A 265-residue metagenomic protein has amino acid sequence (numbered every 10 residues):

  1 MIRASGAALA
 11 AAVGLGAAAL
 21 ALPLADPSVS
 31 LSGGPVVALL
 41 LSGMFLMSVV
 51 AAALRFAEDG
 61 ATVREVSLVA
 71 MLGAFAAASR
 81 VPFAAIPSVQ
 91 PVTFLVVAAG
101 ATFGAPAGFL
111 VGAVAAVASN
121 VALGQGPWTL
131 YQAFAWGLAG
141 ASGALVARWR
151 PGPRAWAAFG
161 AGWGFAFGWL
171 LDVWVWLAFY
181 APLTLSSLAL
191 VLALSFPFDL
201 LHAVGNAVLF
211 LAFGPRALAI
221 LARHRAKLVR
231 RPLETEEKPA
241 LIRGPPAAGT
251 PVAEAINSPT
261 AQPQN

Functional and structural regions predicted by a protein language model:
I2-S42, Q90, Q125-Y131, A141 (+1 more regions): Membrane-embedded alpha-helical hairpins and interfacial helices in multi-pass inner-membrane proteins
L31-L46, E65-G73: Loop-to-helix transition at the N-terminal end of transmembrane alpha-helices
F45-T62, A70: Helix-loop-helix hairpins and the membrane-proximal interhelical loops of multi-pass alpha-helical transport proteins
A61-M71, V92-L95, Y131-A135, A155-G160: Cytoplasmic-side transmembrane-helix entry/capping segments in multi-pass membrane proteins
T62-E65, A105-L110, W149-A155: Membrane-helix interface segments
A78-V92, A113-A147: Interfacial aromatic-anchored transmembrane helix boundaries in multi-pass membrane proteins
V92-G108, A141-V146: Generic transmembrane alpha-helix motif of multi-pass integral membrane proteins
E234-N265: Long, low-complexity, intrinsically disordered cytosolic termini of multi-pass membrane proteins
